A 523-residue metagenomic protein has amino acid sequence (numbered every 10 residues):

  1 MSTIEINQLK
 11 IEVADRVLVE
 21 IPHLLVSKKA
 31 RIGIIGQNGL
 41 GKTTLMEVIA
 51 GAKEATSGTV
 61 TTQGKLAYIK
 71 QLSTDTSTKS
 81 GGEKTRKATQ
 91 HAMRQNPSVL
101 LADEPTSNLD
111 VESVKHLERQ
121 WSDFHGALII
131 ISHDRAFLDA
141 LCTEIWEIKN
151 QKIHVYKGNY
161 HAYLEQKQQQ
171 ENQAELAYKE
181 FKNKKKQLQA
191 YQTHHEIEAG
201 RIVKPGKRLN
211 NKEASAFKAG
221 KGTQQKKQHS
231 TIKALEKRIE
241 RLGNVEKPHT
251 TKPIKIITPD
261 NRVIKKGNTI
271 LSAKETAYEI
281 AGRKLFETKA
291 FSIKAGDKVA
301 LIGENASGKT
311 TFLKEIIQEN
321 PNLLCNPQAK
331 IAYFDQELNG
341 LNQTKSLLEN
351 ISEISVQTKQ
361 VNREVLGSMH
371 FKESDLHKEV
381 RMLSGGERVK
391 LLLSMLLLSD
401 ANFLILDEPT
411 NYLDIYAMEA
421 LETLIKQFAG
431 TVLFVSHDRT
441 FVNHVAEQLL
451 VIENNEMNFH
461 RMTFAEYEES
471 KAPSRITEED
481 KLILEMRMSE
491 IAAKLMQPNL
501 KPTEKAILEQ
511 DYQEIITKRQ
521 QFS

Functional and structural regions predicted by a protein language model:
M1-A174, K265-S523: ABC ATP-binding cassette signature C-motif
S2-I4, E175-K284, Q510, K518: Flexible nucleotide-interacting loop at or near the entrance of a catalytic core
